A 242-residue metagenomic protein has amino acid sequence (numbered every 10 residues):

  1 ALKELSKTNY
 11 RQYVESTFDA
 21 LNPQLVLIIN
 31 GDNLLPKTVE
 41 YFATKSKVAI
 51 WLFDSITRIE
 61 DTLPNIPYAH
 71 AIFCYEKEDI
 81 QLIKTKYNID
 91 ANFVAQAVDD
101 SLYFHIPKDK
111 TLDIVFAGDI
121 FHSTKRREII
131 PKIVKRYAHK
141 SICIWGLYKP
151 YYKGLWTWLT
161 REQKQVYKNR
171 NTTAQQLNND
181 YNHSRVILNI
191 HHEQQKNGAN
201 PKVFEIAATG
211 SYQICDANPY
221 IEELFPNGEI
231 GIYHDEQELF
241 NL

Functional and structural regions predicted by a protein language model:
A1-Y13, L21, I29-P36, P67-I232: Nucleotide-sugar donor-binding catalytic core of glycosyltransferases
E15-D19, E40-Y41, R58: Catalytic alpha-helical scaffold of carbohydrate-active enzymes acting on polysaccharides/glycoconjugates
L35-K37, I59-E60: Extracytoplasmic/secreted cell-surface and envelope-processing proteins
Y41-S55: Active-site proximal beta-strand in glycosyltransferases
S55-H70: Membrane-proximal helix-turn-helix segments that form the acceptor-binding/catalytic region of lipid-linked
D235-L242: C-terminal "capping" alpha-helix adjacent to the active site of nucleotide-linked donor transferases in cell-envelope
